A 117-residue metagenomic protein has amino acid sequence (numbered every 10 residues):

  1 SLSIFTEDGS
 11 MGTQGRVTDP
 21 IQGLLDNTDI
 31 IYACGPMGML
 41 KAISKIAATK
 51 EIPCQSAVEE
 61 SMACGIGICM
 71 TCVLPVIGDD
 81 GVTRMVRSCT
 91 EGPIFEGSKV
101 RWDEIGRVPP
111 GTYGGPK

Functional and structural regions predicted by a protein language model:
S1-K117: Reductase modules of NAD(P)H-dependent flavoproteins
